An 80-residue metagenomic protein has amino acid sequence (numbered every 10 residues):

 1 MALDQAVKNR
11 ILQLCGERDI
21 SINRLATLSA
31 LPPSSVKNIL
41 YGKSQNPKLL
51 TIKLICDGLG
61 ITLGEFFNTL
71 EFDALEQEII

Functional and structural regions predicted by a protein language model:
M1, N38, F67-I80: Short, charged recognition helix plus adjacent turn of helix-turn-helix-like nucleic-acid-binding domains
M1-I20: A short, Lys/Arg-rich alpha-helix, primarily the initiator
L12, N23, K53: Residues within the helices of the helix-turn-helix
L14, L28, I39, T69: Residues in the recognition helix of alpha-helical DNA-binding motifs
C15, A26, C56: The alpha-helix within a helix-turn-helix
D19-N38: Short alpha-helical DNA-recognition segment
K43-D57: Short, basic-rich loop-to-helix N-cap that marks the start of a DNA-contacting helix
